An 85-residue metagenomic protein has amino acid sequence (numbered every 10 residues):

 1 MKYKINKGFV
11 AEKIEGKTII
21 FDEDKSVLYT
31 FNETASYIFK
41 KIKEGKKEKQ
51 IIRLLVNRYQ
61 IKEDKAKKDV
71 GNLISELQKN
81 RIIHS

Functional and structural regions predicted by a protein language model:
M1-S36, K40-K43: Acidic, low-complexity/disordered tracts enriched in E/D and polar residues
V27-S85: Long, charge-rich, low-complexity alpha-helical segments
